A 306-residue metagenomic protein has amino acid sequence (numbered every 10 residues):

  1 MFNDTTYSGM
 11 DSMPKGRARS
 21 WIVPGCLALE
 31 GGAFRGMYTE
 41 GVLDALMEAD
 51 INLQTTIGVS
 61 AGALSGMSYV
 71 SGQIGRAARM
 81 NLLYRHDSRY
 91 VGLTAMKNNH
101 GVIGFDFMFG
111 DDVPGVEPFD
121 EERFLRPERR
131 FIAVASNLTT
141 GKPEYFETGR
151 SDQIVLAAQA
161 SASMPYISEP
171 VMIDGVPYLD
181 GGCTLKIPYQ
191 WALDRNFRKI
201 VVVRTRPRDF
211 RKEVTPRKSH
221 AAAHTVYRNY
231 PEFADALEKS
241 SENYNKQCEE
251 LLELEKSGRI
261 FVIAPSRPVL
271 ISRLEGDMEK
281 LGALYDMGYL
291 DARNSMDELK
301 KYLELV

Functional and structural regions predicted by a protein language model:
M1-V59, M67-V306: Patatin-like phospholipase
